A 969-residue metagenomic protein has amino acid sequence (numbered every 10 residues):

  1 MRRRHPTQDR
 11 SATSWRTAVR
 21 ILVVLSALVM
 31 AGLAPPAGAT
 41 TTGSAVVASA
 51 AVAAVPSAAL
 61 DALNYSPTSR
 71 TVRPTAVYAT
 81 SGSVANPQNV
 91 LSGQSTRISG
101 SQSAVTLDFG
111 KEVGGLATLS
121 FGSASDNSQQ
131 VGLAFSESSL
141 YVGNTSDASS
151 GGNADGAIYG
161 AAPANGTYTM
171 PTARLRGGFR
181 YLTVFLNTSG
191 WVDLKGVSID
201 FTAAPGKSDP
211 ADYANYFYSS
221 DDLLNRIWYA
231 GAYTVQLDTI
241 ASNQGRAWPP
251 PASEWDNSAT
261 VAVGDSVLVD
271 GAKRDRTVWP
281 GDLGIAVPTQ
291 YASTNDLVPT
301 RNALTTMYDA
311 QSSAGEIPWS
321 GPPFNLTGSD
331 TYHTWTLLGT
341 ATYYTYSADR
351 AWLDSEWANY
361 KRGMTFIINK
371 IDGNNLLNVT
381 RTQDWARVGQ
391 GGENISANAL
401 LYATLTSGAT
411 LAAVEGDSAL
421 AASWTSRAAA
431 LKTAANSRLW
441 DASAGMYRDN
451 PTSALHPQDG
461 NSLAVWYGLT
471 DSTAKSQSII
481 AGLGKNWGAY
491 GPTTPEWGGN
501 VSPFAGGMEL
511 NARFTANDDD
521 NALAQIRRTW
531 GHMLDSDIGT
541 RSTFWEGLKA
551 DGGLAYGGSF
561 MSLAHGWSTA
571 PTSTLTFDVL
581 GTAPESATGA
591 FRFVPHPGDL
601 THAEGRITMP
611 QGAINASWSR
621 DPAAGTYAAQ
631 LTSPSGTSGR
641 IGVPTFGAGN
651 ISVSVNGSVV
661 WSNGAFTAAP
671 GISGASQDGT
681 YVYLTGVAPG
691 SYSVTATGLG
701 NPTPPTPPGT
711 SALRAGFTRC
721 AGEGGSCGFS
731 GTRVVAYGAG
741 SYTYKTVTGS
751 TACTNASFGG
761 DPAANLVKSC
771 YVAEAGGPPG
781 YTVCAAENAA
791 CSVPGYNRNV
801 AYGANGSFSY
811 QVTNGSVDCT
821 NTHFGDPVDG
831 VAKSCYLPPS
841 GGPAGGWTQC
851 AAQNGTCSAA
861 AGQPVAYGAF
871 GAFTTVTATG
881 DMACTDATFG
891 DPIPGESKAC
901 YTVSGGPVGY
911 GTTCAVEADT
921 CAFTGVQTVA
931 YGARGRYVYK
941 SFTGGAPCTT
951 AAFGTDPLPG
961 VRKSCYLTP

Functional and structural regions predicted by a protein language model:
R2-R4, D9-T41: Secretory targeting and sorting signals
G43-L268, S355: Extracellular/oxidizing-compartment recognition motifs
A59, N64-S66, R70, D520-P707: Non-catalytic C-terminal accessory modules of carbohydrate-active enzymes
T106-G115, G151-W191, T743-S750, A756-G760 (+6 more regions): Beta-sandwich interaction modules
L116-S125, Q130-F135, L182-F185, A272-A310 (+4 more regions): Alpha-helical support elements that line or immediately flank enzyme active sites and cofactor-binding pockets
A117-S120, P634-G649, C791, C857 (+1 more regions): Surface-exposed beta-strand/loop patches in extracellular or lumenal glycoproteins
A154-D193, S220-W228, V235-L237, A241-Q244 (+3 more regions): Aromatic-rich carbohydrate-recognition surfaces in CAZymes
D212, G245-V263, V267-L268, A272-G281 (+4 more regions): Catalytic cores of carbohydrate-active enzymes
